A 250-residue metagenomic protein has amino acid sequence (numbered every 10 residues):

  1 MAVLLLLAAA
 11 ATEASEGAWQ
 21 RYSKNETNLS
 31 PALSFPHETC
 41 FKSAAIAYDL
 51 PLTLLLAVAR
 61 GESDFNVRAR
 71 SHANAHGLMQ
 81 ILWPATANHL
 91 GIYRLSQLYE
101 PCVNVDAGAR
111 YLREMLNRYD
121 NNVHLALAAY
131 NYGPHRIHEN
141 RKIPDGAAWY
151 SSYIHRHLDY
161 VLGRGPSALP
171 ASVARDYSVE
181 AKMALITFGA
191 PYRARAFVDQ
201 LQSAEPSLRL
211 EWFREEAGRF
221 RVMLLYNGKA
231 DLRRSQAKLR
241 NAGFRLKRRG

Functional and structural regions predicted by a protein language model:
M1-A8: Bacterial N-terminal signal peptides
A10-F65, A109, R164-G165: Export/targeting segments at the very N-terminus of extracytoplasmic proteins
W19-Q20, N121-L169: Catalytic and substrate-binding regions of cell-wall glycan-acting enzymes that process beta-1,4-linked
T53-A57, A69, R118-A129, G165-P170 (+2 more regions): Surface-exposed patches in mature extracellular/periplasmic domains of secreted proteins
A59-S63, A107, Y111, N121-D145 (+2 more regions): Acidic helix/loop microenvironments that form the catalytic cleft of cell-wall polysaccharide enzymes
H72-I92, A107-R113, A128, W149-I154: Substrate-binding/active-site groove segments that recognize and process beta-1,4-linked N-acetyl-hexosamine
R94-N104: A short, structured beta-strand-centered segment in the mid-to-C-terminal lobe of catalytic cores from group-transfer
A190-G250: Extracytoplasmic
